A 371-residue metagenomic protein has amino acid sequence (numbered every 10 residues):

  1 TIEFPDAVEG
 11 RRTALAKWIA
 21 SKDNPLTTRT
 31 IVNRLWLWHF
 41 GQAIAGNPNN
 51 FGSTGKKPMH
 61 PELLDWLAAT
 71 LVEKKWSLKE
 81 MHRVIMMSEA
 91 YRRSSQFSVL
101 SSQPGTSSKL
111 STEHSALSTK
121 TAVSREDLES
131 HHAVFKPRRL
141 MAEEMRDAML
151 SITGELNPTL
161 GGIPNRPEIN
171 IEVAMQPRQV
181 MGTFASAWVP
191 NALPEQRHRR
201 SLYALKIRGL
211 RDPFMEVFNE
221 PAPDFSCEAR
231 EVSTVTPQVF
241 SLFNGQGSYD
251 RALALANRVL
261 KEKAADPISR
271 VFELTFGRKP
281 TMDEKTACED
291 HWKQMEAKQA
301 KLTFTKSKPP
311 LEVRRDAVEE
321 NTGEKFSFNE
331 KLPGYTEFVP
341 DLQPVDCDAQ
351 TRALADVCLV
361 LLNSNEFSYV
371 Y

Functional and structural regions predicted by a protein language model:
T1-L100, P104-G105, H114-H198, M215 (+7 more regions): Primarily short, surface-exposed interaction patches in extracytoplasmic proteins
S201-K206: Short beta-strand/turn segments that mark the catalytic/cofactor-handling region of acyl-thioester transfer
V357: Globin-like tetrapyrrole-binding proteins
